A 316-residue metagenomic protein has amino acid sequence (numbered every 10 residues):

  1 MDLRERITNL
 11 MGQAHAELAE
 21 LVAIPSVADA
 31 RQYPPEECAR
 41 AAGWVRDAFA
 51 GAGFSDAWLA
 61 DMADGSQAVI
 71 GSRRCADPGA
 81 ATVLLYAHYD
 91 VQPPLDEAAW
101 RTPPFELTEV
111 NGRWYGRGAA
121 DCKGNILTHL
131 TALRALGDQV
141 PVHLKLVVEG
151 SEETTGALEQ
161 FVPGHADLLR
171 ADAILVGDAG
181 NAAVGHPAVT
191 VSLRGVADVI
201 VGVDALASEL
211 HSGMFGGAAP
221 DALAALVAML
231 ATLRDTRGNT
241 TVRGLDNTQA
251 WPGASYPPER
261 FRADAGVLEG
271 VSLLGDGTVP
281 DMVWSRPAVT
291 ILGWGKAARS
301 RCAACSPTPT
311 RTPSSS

Functional and structural regions predicted by a protein language model:
M1-E97, T310, S314: N-terminal helical capping/dimerization or prosegment-like subdomains of hydrolases acting on amide or phosphate bonds
A80-K145: Active-site metal-coordination/substrate-binding segment of hydrolases, especially metallo-dependent peptidases
T102, R170, R194-D198, W284-R286 (+1 more regions): Short, solvent-exposed loop/turn segments at the edges of secondary structure
G118-S192, R260, L273: Acidic/histidine-rich catalytic neighborhood of metal-dependent amide-processing enzymes
A182, V191, S212-W294: Acidic-enriched catalytic cores of C-N bond-cleaving enzymes acting on peptides and small amides
S192, A218-A219, R301-P309: Short, solvent-exposed beta-strand/turn "edge" segments of beta-rich domains on protein surfaces
I200-G213: The feature captures the short pre-catalytic strand/loop hairpin that immediately precedes and shapes the active-site
